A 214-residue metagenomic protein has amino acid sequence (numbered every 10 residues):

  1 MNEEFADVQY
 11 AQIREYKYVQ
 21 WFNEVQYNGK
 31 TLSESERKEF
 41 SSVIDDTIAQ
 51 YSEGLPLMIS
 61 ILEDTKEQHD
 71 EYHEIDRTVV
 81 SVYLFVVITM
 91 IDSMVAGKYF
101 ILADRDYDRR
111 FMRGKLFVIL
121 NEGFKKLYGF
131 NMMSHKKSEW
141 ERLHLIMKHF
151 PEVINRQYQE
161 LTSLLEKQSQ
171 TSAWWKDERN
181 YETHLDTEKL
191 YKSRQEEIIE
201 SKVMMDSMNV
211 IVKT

Functional and structural regions predicted by a protein language model:
M1-A173, E197-T214: Amphipathic alpha-helical interface segments
A173-L185: Long, charged low-complexity segments
H184-K189, S193: Histidine-centered active-site/metal-ligand motif
